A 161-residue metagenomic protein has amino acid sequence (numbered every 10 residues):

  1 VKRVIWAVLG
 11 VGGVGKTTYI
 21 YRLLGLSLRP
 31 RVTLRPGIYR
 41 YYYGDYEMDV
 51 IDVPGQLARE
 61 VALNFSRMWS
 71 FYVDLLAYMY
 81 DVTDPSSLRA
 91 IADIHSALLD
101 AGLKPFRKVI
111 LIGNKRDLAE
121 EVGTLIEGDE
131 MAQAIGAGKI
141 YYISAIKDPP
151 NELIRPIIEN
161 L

Functional and structural regions predicted by a protein language model:
G12: The conserved Walker
T17: Walker A/P-loop
L23-E47, L57-A58: Switch I (effector-binding) loop of TRAFAC-class P-loop GTPase G-domains
V50-D52, L76-D81, I110-N114, Y142-S144: Conserved beta-strand segments of the P-loop GTPase G domain that flank and frequently precede/overlap
V61-P85, I91, D100-A101: Inter-motif core of Ras-like GTPase G domains
V82-G136: Conserved C-terminal guanine-recognition region of P-loop GTPase G domains, centered on the G4
A119-L161: Canonical P-loop GTPase G-domain recognition
